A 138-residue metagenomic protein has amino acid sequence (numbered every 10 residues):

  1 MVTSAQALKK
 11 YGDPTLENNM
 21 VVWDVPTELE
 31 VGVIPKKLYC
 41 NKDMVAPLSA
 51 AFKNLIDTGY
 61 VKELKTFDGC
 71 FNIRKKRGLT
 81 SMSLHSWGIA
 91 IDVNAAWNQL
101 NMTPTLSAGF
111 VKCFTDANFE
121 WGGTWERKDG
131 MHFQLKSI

Functional and structural regions predicted by a protein language model:
M1-L64: Active-site acidic/histidine clusters and adjacent loop/turn architecture that either coordinate catalytic ions
D13, V33, Y60, C70 (+2 more regions): Intrinsically disordered, low-complexity regions
N18-N19, N41, N54, N72 (+3 more regions): Detector for Asparagine
S49-I89: Active-site-adjacent loop/helix surface patches within enzyme catalytic domains that shape the substrate-binding cleft
G78-I138: Catalytic cores and adjacent binding grooves of peptidoglycan-active enzymes
